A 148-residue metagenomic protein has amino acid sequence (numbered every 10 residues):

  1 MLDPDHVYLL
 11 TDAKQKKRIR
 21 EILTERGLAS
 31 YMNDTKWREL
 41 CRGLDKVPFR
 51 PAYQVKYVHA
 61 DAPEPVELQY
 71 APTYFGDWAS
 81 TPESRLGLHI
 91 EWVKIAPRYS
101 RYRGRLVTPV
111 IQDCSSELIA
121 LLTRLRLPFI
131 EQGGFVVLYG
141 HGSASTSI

Functional and structural regions predicted by a protein language model:
M1-Q132, G142-I148: Structured alpha/beta or helical-core interaction and ligand-binding surfaces enriched in interleaved
V136-G140: Minor-groove-contacting beta-hairpin "wing" of winged helix-turn-helix DNA-binding domains
